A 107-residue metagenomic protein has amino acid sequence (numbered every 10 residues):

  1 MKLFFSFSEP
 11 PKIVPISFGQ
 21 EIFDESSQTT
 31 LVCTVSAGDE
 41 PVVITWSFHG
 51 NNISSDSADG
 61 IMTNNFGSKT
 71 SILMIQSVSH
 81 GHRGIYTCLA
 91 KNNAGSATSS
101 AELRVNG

Functional and structural regions predicted by a protein language model:
M1-G107: Immunoglobulin-superfamily
